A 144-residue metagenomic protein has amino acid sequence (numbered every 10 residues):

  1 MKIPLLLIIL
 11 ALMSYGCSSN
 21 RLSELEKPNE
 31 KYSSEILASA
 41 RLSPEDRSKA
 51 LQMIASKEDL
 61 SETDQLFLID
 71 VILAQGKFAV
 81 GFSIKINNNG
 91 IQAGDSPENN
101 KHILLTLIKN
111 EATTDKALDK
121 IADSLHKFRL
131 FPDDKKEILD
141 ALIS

Functional and structural regions predicted by a protein language model:
P4-L12: Sec-dependent N-terminal signal peptides
S18-N20: Bacterial signal peptide processing site
L22-L25, L37-A40, F82-N99, L104-I108 (+4 more regions): Extended non-catalytic scaffold regions that mediate assembly and binding in large macromolecular machines
L25-K49: Post-signal peptide N-terminal segment of mature Sec-exported envelope proteins
K49-A74: N-terminal, post-signal-peptide region of Sec/Tat-exported proteins
I54-K57, Q75, L107-E111, S124 (+1 more regions): Residue-level signature of the C-terminal ends
